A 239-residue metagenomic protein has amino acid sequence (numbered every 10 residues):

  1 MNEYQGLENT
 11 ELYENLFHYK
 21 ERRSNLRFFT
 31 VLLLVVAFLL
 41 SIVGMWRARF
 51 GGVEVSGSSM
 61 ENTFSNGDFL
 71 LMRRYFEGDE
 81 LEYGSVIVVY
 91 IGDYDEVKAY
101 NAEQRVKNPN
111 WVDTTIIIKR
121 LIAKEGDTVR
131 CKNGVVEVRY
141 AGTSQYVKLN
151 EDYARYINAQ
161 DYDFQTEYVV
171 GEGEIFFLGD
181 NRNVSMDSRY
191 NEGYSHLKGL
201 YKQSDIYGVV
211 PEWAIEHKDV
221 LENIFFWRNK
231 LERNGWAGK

Functional and structural regions predicted by a protein language model:
N2-F29, N62-K239: Soluble "head" domains of membrane/secretory-pathway proteins
F29-R47: Hydrophobic membrane-insertion alpha-helices, especially the h-region of bacterial N-terminal signal peptides
G44-M45, S56, Y168: Generic hydrophobic alpha-helical membrane-segment signal
R49-N66: Alpha-helical transmembrane signal-anchor/signal-peptide segments
